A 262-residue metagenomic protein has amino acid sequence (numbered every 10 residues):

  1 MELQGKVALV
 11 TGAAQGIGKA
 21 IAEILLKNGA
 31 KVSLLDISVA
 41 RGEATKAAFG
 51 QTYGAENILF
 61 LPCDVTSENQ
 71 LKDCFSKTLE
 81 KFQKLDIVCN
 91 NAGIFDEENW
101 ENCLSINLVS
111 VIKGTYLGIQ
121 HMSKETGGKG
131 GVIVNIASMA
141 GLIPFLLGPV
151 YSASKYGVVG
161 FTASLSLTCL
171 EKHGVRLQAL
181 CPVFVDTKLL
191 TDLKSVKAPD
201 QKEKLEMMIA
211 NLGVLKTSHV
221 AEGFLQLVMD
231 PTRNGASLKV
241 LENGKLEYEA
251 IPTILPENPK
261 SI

Functional and structural regions predicted by a protein language model:
E2-S33: Canonical Rossmann dinucleotide-binding motif of NAD(H)/NADP(H)-dependent dehydrogenases/reductases, specifically
N28, T126, I143, S164-V175 (+2 more regions): Active-site-adjacent segment of SDR/Rossmann-fold oxidoreductases
N28-T45: Conserved glycine-rich Rossmann-like NAD(P)H-binding loop of the short-chain dehydrogenase/reductase
N99-L104: Substrate-binding pocket helix/loop in short-chain dehydrogenase/reductase
T115, S154: Active-site helix of classical SDR
S138: Residue(s) in the substrate-gating loop at a strand-loop-helix junction that position the organic substrate next
A179, A198-T253: C-terminal helical subdomain
